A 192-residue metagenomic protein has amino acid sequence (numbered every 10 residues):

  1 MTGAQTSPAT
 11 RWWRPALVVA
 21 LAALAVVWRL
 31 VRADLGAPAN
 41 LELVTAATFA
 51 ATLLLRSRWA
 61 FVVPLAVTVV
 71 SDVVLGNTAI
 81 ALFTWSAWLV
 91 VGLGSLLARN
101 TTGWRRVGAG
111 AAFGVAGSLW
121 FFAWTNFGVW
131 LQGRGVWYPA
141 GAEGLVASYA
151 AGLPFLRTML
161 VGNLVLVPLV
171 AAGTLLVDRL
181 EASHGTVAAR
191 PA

Functional and structural regions predicted by a protein language model:
M1-W13, D178-A192: Membrane-interfacial, low-structure loops and terminal tails that flank and connect transmembrane helices in multi-pass
T2-L54, W59-V62, A66: Hydrophobic transmembrane alpha-helices
T6-T10, R99-A109: Membrane-interface helix-boundary motifs at transmembrane edges
P15-A20, R58-V62, L82-S86, V107-V115 (+2 more regions): Hydrophobic alpha-helical transmembrane segments
A25, T52-L53, T68, D72 (+2 more regions): Alpha-helical transmembrane segments of multi-pass membrane proteins
V27-V31, A51-R56, G94-G103, A172-E181: Structural signal for the C-terminal ends of transmembrane alpha-helices and the immediately following loop
R29-L41, A66-T101: Interfacial aromatic-anchored transmembrane helix boundaries in multi-pass membrane proteins
R106-R190: Membrane-embedded alpha-helical hairpins and interfacial helices in multi-pass inner-membrane proteins
